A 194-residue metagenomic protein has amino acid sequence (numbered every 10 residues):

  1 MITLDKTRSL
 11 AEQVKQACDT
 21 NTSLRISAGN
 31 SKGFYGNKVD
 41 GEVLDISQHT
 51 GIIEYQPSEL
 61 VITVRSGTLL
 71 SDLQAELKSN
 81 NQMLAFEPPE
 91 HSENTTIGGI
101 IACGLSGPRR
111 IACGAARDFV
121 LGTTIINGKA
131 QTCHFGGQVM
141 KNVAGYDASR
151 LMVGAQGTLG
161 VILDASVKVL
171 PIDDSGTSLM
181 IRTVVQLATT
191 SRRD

Functional and structural regions predicted by a protein language model:
M1-L24, I46-E93, I101, L105-Q138 (+1 more regions): N-terminal glycine-rich flavin-associated loop
I26-K32: Glycine-rich beta-strand-to-loop/alpha-helix junction loops that act as flexible
A28, A116-F119, A144-G145: Short solvent-exposed loop/turn micro-motifs enriched in small/polar/acidic residues
G33-K38: Short glycine-biased active-site loop of nucleotidyltransferases that positions the nucleotide triphosphate and helps
D40-D45: Short, well-ordered secondary-structure micro-motifs within conserved domains or adaptor modules
A102, L121-D194: C-terminal substrate-binding/cap subdomain adjacent to the FAD-binding core in PCMH-type and related FAD-linked
